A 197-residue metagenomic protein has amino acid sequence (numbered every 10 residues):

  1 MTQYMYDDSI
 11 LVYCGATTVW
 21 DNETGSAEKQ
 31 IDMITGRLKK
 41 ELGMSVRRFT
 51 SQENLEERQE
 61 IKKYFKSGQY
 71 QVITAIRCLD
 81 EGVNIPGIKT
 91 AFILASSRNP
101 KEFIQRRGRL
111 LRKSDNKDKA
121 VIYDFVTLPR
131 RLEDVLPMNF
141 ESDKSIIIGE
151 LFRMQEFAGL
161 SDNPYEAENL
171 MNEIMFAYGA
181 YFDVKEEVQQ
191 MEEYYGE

Functional and structural regions predicted by a protein language model:
M1-G36: Conserved strand-helix element at the start of the C-terminal RecA-like helicase core
M1-M5, K39, V83, L111-S114: N-terminal cationic-hydrophobic initiation segments that often serve targeting/anchoring roles
I31, K144-E150, P164-M171, V184-V188: Short amphipathic alpha-helical segments that mediate assembly, nucleic-acid/protein binding, or membrane association
G36-M44: Short helix-loop-beta junction
S45-Y165: Conserved RecA-like P-loop NTPase helicase motor core
I174, Y178: A conserved mid-domain beta-alpha-beta active-site/ligand-binding segment of alpha/beta enzyme cores
F182-E197: The feature captures the C-terminal accessory region of ATP-dependent helicases and related nucleic-acid translocases
